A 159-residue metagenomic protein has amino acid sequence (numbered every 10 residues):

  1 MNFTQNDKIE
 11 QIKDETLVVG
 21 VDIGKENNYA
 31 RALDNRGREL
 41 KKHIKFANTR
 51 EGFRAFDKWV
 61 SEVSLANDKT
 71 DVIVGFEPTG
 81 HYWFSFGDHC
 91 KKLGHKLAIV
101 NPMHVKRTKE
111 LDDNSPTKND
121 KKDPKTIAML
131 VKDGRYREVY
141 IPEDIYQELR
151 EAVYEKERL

Functional and structural regions predicted by a protein language model:
M1-R158: Phosphate- and other anionic-substrate recognition elements at nucleic-acid/protein interfaces
